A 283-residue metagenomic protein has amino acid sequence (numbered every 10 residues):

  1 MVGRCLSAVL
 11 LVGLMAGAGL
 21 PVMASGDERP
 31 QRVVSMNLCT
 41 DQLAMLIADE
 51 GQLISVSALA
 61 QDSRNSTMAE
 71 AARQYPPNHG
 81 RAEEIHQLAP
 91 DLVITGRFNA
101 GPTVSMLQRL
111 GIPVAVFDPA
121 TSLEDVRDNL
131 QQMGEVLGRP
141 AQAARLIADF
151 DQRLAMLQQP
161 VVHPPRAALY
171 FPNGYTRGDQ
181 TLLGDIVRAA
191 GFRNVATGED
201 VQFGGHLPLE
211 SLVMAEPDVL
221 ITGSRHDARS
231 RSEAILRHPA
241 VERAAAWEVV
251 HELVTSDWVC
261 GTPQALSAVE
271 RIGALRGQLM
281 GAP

Functional and structural regions predicted by a protein language model:
C5-G19: Bacterial N-terminal signal peptides
Q31-R32, D125-E135, A144, S224-P283: Structured C-terminal subdomain patch of bacterial secreted/periplasmic proteins
R32-A44, A141-F192: Basic- and aromatic-lined ligand-binding clefts that recognize polyanionic substrates
R32-F98, T103, V195, V241: A short, structured surface patch at a secondary-structure boundary
N37, S57, R97, E199 (+2 more regions): Short secondary-structure boundary segments
S57, S63, L182-G204, V249-E252: His/Asp/Glu-enriched short active-site or ligand-binding loop at hydrolase and phosphoryl-transfer sites
P77, R81-F98, I112, P208-R225: Proline-aspartate-enriched helix->loop->beta-strand connector
P102, D118-M133, R166-D185, A228: Extracytoplasmic ligand-binding site segments that recognize negatively charged/polar headgroups
